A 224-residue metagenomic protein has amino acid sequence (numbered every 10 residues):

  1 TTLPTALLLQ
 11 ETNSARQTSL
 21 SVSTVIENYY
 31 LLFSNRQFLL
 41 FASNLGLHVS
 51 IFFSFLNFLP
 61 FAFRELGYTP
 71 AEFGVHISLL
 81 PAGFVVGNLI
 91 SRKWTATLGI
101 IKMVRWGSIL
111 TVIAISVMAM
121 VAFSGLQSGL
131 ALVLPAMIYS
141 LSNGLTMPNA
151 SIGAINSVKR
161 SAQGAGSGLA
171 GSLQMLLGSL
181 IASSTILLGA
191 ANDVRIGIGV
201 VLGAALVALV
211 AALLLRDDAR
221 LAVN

Functional and structural regions predicted by a protein language model:
T1-A15, A211-L215: C-terminal membrane-cytosol helix-exit motif in multi-pass small-molecule transporters
Q10-A42: Juxtamembrane intracellular "pre-TM" segments in multi-pass secondary transporters
R36-S78: Extracytoplasmic gate region of multi-pass secondary transporters
V75-F84, Q174: Transmembrane alpha-helical segments of major facilitator superfamily
G87-K102: Helix-to-loop junctions at the C-terminal end of transmembrane segments in multipass secondary transporters
K102-P148: C-terminal transmembrane helical hairpin of 12-TM major facilitator-type secondary transporters
G153-D193, V200-V201: A late C-terminal transmembrane helix in Major Facilitator Superfamily
L214-N224: Intrinsic disorder in cytosolic terminal tails and internal cytosolic loops of multi-pass membrane transporters
